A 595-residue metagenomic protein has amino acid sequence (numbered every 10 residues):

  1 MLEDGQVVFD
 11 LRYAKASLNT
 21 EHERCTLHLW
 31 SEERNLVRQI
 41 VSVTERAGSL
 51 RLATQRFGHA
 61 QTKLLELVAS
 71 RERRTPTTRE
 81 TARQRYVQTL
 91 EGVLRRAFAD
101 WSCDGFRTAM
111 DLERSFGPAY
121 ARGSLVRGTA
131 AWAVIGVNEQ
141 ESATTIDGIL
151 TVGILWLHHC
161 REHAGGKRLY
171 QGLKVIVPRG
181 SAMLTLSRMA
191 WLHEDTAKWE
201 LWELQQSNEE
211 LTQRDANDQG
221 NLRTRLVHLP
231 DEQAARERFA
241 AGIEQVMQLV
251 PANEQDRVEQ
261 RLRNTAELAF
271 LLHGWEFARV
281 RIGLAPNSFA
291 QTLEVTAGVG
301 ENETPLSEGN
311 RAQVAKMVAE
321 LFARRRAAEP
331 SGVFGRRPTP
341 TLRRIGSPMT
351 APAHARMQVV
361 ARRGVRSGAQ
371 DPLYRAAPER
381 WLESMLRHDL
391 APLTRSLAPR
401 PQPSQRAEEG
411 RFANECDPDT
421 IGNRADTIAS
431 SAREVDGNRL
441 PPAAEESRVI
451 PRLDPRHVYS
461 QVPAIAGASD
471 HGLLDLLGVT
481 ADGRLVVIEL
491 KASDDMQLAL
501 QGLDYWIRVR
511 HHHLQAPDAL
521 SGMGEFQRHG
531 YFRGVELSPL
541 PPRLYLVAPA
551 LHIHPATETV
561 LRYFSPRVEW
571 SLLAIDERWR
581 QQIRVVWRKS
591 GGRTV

Functional and structural regions predicted by a protein language model:
M1-V595: Charged, terminal alpha-helix-loop-beta segments that serve as non-catalytic nucleic-acid engagement and/or assembly
